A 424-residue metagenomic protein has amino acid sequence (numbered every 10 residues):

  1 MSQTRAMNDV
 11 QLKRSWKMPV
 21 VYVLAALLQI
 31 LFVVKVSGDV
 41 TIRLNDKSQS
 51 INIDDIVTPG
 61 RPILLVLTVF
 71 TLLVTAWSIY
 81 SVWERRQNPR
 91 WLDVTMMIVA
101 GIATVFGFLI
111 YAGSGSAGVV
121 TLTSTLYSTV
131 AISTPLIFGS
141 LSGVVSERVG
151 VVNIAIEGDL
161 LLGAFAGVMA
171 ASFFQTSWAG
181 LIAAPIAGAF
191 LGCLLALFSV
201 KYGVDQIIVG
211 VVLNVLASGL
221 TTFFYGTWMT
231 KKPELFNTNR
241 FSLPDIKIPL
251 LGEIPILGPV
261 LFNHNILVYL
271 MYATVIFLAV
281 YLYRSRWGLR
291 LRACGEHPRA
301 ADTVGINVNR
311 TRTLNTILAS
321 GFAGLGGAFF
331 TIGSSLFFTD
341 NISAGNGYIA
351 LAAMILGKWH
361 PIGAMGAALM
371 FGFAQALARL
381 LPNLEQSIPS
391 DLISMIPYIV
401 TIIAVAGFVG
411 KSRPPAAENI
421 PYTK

Functional and structural regions predicted by a protein language model:
M1-S50, P62-L109, F277-L278, E296 (+3 more regions): Cytosolic-side transmembrane-helix boundaries in multi-pass membrane proteins
D39, A117-T121, L126, L282 (+3 more regions): Inter-helical junctions in multi-pass inner-membrane proteins, predominant in energy-converting antiporter-like
K47-I56, S218-Y283, Q386-I393, N419-T423: Transmembrane helix-bundle core of multi-pass membrane transporters and related energy-transducing complexes
S124-F173, L181, L194-I207, I355-K358 (+1 more regions): Single transmembrane alpha-helix segments in multi-pass membrane proteins
S133-S142, G158-F165, A189-C193, A273 (+5 more regions): Hydrophobic alpha-helical segments embedded in the membrane of multi-pass proteins
V145-A166, V200-L213, R290, L314 (+5 more regions): Short, non-helical or kinked segments that cap or interrupt transmembrane helices
Q175-S218, Q375: Alpha-helical transmembrane segments within multi-pass membrane transporters and channels
L261-F337, I362, G366: Helix-loop-helix "hairpin" substructures at the membrane interface of multi-pass membrane proteins
